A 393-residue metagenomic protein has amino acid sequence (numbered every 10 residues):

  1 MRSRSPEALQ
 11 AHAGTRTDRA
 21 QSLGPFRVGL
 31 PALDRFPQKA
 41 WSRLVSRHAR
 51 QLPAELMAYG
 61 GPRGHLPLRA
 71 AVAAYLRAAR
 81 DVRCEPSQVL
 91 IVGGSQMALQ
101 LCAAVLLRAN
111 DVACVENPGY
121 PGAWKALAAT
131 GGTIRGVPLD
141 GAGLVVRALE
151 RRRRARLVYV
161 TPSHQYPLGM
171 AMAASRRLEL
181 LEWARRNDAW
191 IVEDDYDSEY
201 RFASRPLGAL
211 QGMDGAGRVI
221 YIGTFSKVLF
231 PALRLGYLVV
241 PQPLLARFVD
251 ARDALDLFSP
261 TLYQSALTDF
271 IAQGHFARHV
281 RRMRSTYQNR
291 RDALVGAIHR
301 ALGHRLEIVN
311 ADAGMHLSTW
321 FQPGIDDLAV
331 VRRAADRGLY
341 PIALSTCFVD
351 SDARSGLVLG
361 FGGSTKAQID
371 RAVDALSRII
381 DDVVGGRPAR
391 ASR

Functional and structural regions predicted by a protein language model:
M1-R47, V249, D253-P260, T268-I271 (+7 more regions): N-terminal basic, amphipathic alpha-helical segments
R27-V28, P138, Y159-T161, V192-D195 (+5 more regions): Short beta-strand segments
P31, P162-Y166, K227, S364: Short glycine-rich anion-binding loops that position phosphate/pyrophosphate groups of nucleotides and phosphorylated
W41, G215, I220-S285: Conserved core segment of the aminotransferase class I/II
V45, R50-D188, S198-A216, I220 (+2 more regions): Conserved core of the PLP fold type I
V115, G136, E193, L267 (+1 more regions): Hydrophobic residues in well-ordered beta-strands that form the structural core
F225, R305, L344-V349: Short, solvent-exposed loop/turn elements at beta->coil junctions and helix N-caps that rim active or binding pockets
